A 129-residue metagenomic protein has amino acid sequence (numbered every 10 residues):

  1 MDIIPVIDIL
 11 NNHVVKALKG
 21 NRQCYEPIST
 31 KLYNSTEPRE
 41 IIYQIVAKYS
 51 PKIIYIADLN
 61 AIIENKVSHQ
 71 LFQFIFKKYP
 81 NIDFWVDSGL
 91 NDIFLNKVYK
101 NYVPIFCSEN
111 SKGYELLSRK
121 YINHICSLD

Functional and structural regions predicted by a protein language model:
M1-I82: Conserved N-terminal beta1-alpha1 strand-loop-helix module at the mouth
I7-S29, I93-D129: Conserved anion-binding
N60-S111: Glycine/small-residue-rich loop that forms an oxyanion/phosphate-binding "nest" at active or ligand-binding sites
